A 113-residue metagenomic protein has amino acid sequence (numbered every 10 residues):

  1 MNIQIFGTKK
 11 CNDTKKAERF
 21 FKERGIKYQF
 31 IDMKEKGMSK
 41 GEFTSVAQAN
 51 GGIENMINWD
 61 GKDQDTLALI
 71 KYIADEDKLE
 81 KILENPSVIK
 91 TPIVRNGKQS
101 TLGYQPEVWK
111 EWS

Functional and structural regions predicted by a protein language model:
M1-R24, Y28-M33: Local sequence-structure signature of Cys/Sec-based thiol-disulfide redox active-site neighborhoods
M33-S113: Thiol/selenol-based redox catalytic cores and closely related redox-interacting motifs
